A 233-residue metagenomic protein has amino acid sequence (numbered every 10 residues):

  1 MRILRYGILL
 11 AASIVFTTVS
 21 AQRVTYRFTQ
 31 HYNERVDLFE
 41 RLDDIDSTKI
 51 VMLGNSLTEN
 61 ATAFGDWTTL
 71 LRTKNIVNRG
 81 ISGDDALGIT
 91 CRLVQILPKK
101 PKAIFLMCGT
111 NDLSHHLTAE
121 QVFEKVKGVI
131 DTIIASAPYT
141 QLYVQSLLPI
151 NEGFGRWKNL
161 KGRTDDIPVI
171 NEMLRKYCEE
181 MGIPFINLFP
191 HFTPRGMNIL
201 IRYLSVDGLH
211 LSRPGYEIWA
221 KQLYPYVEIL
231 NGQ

Functional and structural regions predicted by a protein language model:
M1-R23: Bacterial Sec-dependent N-terminal signal peptides
L9, D44, I201-Y203: N-terminal hydrophobic alpha-helix used for membrane targeting or insertion
A11, V15, G54, C108: Residues that line or immediately flank small-molecule/substrate-binding pockets and catalytic motifs
I14, E40, Y224-V227: Amphipathic alpha-helical interaction segments
T18, L57, G83, P149 (+1 more regions): Residue-level detector of flexible, active-site-proximal loop/helix-junction positions within diverse enzyme catalytic
A21-A103, I199: Serine-esterase "nucleophile elbow" of acetyl-processing enzymes
T69-R72, T90-Q233: Alpha-helical cap/lid subdomain in secreted, periplasmic, or secretory-pathway luminal O-acyl-processing enzymes
